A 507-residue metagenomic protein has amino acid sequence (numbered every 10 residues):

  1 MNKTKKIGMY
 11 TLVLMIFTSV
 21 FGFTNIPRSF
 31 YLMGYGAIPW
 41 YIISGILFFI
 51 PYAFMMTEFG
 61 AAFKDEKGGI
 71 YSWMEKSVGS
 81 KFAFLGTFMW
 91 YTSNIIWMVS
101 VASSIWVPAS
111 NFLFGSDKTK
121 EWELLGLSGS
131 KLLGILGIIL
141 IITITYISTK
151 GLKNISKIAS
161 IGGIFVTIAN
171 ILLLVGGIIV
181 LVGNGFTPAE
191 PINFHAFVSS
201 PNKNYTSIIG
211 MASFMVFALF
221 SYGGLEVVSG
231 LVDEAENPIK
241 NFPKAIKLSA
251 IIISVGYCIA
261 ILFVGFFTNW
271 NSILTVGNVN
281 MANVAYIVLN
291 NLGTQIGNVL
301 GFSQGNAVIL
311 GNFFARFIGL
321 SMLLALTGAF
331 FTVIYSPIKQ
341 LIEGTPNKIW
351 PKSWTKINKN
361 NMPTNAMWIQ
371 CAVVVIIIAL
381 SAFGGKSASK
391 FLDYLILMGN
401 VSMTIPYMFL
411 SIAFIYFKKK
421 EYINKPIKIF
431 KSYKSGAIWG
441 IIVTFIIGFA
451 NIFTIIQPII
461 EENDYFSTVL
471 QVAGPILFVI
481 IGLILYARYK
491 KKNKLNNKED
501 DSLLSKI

Functional and structural regions predicted by a protein language model:
M1-P39, I43, F49-T57, D65 (+2 more regions): Membrane-interface "cap" regions at the ends of multi-pass membrane proteins
N2-K6, I357-N360, T404-I456: C-terminal membrane-solvent junction of multi-pass transporters and transport-like membrane proteins
T4-L12, G134, E236-P238, L248-I253 (+4 more regions): Loop-to-transmembrane helix boundary motifs in multi-pass membrane proteins
T11-I16, F114-L152, N170-G176, Q370-V373 (+2 more regions): Transmembrane alpha-helical segments of multi-pass small-molecule transport proteins
N25-L133, V469-V479: Extracellular loop-to-transmembrane helix junctions
I38-P39, E121-L125, G129-K131, S160-A307: Helix-loop-helix junctions that connect adjacent transmembrane segments in multi-pass membrane transporters
S72, I251-F330, P351-F391: TM-loop-TM module centered on a large, flexible mid-protein loop between adjacent transmembrane helices in multi-pass
G134-E190, G223, I246-I251, I396-F409 (+2 more regions): Membrane-interface loop-to-helix entry segments
